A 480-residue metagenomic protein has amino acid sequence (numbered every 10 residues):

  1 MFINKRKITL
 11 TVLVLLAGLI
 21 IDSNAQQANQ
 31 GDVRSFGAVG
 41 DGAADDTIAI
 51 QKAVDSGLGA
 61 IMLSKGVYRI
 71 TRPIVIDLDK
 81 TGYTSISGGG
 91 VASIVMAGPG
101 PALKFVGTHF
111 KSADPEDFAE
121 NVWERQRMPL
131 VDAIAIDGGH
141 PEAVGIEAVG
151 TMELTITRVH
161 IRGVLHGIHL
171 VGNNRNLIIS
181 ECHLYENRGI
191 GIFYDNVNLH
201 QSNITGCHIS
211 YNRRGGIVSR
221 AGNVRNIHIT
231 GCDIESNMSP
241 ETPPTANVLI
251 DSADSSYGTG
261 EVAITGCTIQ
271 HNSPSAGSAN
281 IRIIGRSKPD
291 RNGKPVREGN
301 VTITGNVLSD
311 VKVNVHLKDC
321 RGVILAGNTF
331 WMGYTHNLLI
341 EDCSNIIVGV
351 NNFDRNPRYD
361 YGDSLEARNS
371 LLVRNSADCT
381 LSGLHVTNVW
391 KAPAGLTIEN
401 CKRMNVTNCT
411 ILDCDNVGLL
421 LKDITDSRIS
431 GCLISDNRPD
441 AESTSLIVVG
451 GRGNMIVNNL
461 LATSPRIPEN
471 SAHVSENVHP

Functional and structural regions predicted by a protein language model:
M1-I3, G18-Q27: Basic/polar N-terminal segments that are highly enriched at the extreme N-terminus, encompassing both cleavable
F2-L10: Bacterial N-terminal signal peptides that target proteins for export
T11-L19: Bacterial N-terminal signal peptides
A25-A49: Right-handed parallel beta-helix/beta-solenoid
G31-D32, M62-L63, M96, H169-L170: General beta-strand structural signal in soluble alpha/beta enzymes
T47, Q51, D55-A102, I136: N-terminal extracellular ligand-recognition/capping segment immediately after the signal peptide
T71-I76, A97-V122, G138-A148, R162-L170 (+12 more regions): Extracellular beta-strand/beta-solenoid scaffold signature
G89-A92, R127-G138, E153-L165, R175-I190 (+11 more regions): Right-handed parallel beta-helix
